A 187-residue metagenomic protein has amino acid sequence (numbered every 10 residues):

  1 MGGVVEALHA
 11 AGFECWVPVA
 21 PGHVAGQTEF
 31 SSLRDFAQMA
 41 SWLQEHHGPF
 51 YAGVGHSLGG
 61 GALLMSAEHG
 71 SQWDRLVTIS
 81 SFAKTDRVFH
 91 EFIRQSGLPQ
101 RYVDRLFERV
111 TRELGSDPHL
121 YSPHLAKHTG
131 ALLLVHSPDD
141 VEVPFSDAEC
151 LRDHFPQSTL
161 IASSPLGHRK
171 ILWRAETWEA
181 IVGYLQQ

Functional and structural regions predicted by a protein language model:
V5-Q27: Conserved alpha/beta-hydrolase
T28-Y51: Alpha/beta-hydrolase active-site loop
V54-L63: Gly/Ala-rich beta-loop-alpha elbow adjacent to hydrolase catalytic centers
H69-L114: Hydrolase active-site cap/lid region
E108-A126: Active-site nucleophile elbow and catalytic-triad environment of alpha/beta-hydrolase enzymes
K127-T129, L134-H136, D140: Short beta-strand/loop motif that positions the catalytic acidic residue of the alpha/beta-hydrolase fold
V141-D147: Conserved alpha/beta-hydrolase "acid-adjacent" motif
L166-E176: Catalytic histidine-centered segment of alpha/beta-hydrolase-like enzymes
